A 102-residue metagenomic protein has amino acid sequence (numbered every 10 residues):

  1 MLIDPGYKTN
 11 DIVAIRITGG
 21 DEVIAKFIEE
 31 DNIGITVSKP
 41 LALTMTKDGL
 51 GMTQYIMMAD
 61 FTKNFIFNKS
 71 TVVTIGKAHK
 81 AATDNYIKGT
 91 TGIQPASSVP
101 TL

Functional and structural regions predicted by a protein language model:
L2-L102: Conserved RNA-binding domains used in RNP assembly and mRNA/RNA metabolism
